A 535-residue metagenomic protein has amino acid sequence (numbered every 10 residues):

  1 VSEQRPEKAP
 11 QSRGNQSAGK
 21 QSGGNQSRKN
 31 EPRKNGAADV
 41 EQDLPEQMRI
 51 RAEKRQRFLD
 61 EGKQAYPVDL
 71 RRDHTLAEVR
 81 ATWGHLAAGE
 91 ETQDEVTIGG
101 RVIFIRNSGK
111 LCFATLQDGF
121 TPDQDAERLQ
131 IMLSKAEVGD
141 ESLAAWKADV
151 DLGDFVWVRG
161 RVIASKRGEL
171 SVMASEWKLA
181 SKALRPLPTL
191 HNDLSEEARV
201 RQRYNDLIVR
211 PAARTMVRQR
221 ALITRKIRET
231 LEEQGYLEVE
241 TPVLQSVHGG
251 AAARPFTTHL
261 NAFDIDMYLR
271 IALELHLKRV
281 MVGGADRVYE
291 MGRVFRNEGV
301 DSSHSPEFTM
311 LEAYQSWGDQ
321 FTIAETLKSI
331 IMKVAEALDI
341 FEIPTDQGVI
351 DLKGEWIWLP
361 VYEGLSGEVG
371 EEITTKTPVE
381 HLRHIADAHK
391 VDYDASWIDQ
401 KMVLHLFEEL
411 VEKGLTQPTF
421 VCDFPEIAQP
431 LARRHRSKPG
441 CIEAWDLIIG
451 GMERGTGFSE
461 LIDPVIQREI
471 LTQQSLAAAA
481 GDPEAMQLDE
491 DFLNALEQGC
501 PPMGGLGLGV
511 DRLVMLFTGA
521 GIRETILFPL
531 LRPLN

Functional and structural regions predicted by a protein language model:
S2-N535: Class II aminoacyl-tRNA synthetase catalytic cores and aaRS-like
